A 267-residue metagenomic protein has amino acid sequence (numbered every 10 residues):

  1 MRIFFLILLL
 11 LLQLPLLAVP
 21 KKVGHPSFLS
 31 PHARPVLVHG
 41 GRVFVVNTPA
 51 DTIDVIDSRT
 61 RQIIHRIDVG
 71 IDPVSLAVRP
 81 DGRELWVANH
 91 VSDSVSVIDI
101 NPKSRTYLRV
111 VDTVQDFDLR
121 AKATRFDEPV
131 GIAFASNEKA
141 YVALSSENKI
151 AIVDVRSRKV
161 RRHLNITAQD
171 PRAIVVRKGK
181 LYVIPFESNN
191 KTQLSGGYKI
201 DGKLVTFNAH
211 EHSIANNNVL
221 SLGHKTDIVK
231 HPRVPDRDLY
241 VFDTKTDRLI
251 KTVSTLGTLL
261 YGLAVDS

Functional and structural regions predicted by a protein language model:
F5-P15: Bacterial N-terminal signal peptides
L17-S267: Predominantly soluble domains enriched in secretory-pathway, periplasmic, or organellar proteins
